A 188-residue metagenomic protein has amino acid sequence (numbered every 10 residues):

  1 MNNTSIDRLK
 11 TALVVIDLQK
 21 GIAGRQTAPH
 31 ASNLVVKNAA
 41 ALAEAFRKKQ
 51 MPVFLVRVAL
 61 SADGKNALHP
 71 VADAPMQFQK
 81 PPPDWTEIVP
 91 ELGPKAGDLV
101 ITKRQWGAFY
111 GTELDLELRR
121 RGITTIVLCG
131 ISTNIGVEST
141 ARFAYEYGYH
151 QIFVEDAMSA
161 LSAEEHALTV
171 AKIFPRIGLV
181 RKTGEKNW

Functional and structural regions predicted by a protein language model:
M1-A12, A40-K49, A74-W188: Active-site-adjacent betaalpha module
L9, A28-V58: A short alpha/beta connector and helix-capping loop motif
L13-L18: N-terminal nucleotide-binding beta1-loop-alpha1 segment
Q19-R25: Short acidic, Gly/Ser-rich segments with clustered Asp/Glu that frequently serve as metal-coordination loops in enzyme
G21, S61, A160: Active-site loop signature of alpha/beta-hydrolase-fold enzymes
Q26-N33, A72-F78: Short glycine-enriched, charge-decorated loop/helix-capping segments at active-site entrances that position
Q50-V53, R57-P75: Early exported N-terminus immediately downstream of N-terminal targeting peptides
